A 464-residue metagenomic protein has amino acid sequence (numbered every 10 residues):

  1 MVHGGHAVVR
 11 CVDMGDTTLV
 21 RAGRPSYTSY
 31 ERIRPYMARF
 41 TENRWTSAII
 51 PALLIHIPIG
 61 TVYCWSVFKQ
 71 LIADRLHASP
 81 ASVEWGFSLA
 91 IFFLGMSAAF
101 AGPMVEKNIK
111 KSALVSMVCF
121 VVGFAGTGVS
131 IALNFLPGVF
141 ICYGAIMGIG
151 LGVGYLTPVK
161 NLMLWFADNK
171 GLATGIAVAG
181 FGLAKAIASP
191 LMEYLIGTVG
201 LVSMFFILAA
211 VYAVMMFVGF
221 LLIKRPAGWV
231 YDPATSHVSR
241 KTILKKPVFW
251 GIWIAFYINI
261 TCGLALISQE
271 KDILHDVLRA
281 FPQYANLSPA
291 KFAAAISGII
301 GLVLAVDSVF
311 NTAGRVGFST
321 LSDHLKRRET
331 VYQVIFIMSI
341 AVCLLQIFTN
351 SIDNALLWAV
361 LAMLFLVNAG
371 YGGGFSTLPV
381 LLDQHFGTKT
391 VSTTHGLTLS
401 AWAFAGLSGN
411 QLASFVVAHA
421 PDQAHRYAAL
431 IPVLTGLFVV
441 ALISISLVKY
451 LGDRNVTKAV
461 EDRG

Functional and structural regions predicted by a protein language model:
R44-C64, K245-A265, F365: Pair of pore-lining "gating" transmembrane helices in MFS-fold secondary transporters
W65-Q70, P247-F318, G409-A413: Extracytoplasmic gate region of multi-pass secondary transporters
I72, G152-F166, A173, G373-F386: Intracellular juxtamembrane helix-capping segments at the cytosolic ends of symmetry-related transmembrane helices
S97-I109, R315-R327: Helix-to-loop junctions at the C-terminal end of transmembrane segments in multipass secondary transporters
L136-V153, L357-G372: Hydrophobic core of transmembrane alpha-helices in multi-pass small-molecule transporters, especially MFS/SLC-type
F181-K224: Helix-loop-helix hairpin linking two adjacent transmembrane segments in secondary transporters
I299, V306-F310, G317, H324-L378: C-terminal transmembrane helical hairpin of 12-TM major facilitator-type secondary transporters
H385-P421: A late C-terminal transmembrane helix in Major Facilitator Superfamily
